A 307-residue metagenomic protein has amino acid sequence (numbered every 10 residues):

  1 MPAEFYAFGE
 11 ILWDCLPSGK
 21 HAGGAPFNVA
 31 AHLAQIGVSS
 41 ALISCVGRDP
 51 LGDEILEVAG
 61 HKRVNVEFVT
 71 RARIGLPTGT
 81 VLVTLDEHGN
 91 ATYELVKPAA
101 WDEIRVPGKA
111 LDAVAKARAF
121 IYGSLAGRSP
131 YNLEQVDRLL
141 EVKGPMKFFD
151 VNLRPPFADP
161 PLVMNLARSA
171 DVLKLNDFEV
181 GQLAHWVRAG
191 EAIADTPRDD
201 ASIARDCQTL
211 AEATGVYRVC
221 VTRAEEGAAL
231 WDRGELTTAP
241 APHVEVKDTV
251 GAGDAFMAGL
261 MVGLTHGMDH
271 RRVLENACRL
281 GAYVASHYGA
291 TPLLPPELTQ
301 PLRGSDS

Functional and structural regions predicted by a protein language model:
M1-N65, V81, V246: Glycine-rich phosphate/adenosyl-contacting loop at the front of the ribokinase-like
A3-Y6, R118-A119, V172, R218: Structural motif
I11, L125, V151, A255: Active-site metal-binding loops of divalent metal-dependent hydrolases
D14, Q35, A41, D49 (+3 more regions): Conserved post-catalytic alpha-helical subdomain immediately downstream of the catalytic base and nucleotide-binding
S39-S124, E141-K143, P301-S307: Conserved N-terminal subdomain of the carbohydrate kinase-like
P98, L125, N152-R154, F178-V180 (+1 more regions): Active-site beta-loop-alpha junctions enriched in small/polar residues
V114-A115, P130-P145, N165: Glycosyltransferases and closely related glycan-assembly transferases that use nucleotide-activated donors
M146, F157-L236: Conserved phosphate/ATP/ADP-binding segment of small-molecule kinases
